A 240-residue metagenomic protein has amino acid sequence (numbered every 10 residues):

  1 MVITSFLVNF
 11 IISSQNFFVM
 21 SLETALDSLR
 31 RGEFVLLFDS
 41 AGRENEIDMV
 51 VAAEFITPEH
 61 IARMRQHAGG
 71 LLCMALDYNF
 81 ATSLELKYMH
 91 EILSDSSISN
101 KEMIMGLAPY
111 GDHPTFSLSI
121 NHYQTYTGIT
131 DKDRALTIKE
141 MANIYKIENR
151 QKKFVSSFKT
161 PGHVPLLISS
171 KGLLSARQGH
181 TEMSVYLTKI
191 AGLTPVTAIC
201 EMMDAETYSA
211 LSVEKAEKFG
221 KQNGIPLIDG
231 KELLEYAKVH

Functional and structural regions predicted by a protein language model:
L7-F10: Short hydrophobic targeting helices and cationic amphipathic motifs that mediate membrane/organellar targeting
N16-H240: Catalytic domains of riboflavin
